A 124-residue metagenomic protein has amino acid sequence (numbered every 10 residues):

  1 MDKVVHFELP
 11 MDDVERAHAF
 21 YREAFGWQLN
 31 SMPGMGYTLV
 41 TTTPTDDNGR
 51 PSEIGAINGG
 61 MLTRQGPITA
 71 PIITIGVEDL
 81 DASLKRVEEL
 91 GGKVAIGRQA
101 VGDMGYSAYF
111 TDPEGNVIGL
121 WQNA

Functional and structural regions predicted by a protein language model:
M1-F20, A70-I75, N123-A124: N-terminal beta-strand motif that seeds the catalytic metal site of vicinal oxygen chelate
K3, M35-G36, I57, T69-P71: A generic structural signal for short beta-strands and their flanking turns/coil linkers
E8-G55: Core segments of cupin and vicinal oxygen chelate
L9, L84-K85, E89-A124: Vicinal oxygen chelate
G34-Y37, P67-T69, V101-Y106: Short acidic/glycine-enriched loop/turn segments that link adjacent beta-strands
Q65-K93: Mid-chain, well-packed structural core segment of small domains
